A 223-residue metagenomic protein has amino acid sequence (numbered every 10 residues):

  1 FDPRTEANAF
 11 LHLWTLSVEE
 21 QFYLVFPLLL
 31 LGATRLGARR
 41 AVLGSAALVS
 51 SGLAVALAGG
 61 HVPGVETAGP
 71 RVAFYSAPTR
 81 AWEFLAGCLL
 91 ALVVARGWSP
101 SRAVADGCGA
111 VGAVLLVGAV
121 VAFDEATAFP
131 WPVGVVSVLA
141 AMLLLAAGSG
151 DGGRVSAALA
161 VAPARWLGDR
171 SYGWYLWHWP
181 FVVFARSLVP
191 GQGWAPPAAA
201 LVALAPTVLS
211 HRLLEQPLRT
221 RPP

Functional and structural regions predicted by a protein language model:
F1-P222: Membrane-interface helix/loop caps of multi-pass membrane proteins
